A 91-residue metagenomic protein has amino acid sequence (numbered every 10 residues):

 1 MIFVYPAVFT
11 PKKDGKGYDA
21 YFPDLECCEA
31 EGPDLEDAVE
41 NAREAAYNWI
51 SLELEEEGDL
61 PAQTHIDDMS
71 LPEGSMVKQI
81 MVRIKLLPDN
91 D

Functional and structural regions predicted by a protein language model:
M1, V8-D14, G32: Short, positively charged
M1-Y5, N41-D91: Short, charged, surface-exposed hinge/linker loops at domain edges that act as mobile lids or interdomain connectors
Y5, Y18, C28-A30: Structural detector for hydrophobic anchor residues on beta-strands
F9-L25: Short aromatic-glycine-(Arg/Gly/Cys) micro-motifs in beta-strand/loop hairpins
P23, P33, G58: Flexible, active-site-adjacent loop/turn segments at secondary-structure boundaries
E26-D37: A short, exposed loop/beta-hairpin motif centered on an aromatic-Gly-Thr core
